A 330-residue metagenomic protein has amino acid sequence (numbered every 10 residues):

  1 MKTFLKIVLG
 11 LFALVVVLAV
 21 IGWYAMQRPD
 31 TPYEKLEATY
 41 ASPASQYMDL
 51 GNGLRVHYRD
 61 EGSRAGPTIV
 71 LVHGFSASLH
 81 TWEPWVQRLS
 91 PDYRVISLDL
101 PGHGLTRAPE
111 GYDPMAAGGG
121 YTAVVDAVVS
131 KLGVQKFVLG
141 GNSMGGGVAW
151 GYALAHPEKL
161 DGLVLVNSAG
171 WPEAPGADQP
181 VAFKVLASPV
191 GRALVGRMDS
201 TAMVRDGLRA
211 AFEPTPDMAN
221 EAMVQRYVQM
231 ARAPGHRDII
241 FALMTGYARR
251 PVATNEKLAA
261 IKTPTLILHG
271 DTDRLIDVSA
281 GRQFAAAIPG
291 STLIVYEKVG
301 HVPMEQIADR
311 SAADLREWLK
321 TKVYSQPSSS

Functional and structural regions predicted by a protein language model:
M1-P67, D92-Y93, Q135, K320-S330: Alpha/beta-hydrolase fold catalytic core
M26-T31, K35-L36, A174-P180, G196-K257: Conserved alpha/beta-hydrolase catalytic His-Asp/Glu region
D49-L54, R59-S63, S97-G140: Active-site loop/oxyanion-hole signature of alpha/beta-hydrolase fold enzymes
E61-L105: Conserved HGGG/HGGXW glycine-rich cap/lid loop of the alpha/beta-hydrolase fold
L154, L163-A193: Flexible "cap/lid" loop of the alpha/beta hydrolase fold
I261, I267-H269: Short beta-strand/loop motif that positions the catalytic acidic residue of the alpha/beta-hydrolase fold
T272-I276: Acidic catalytic loop of the alpha/beta-hydrolase fold
G290-S330: Catalytic active-site module of serine/aspartate enzymes centered on a nucleophile-bearing elbow/loop
